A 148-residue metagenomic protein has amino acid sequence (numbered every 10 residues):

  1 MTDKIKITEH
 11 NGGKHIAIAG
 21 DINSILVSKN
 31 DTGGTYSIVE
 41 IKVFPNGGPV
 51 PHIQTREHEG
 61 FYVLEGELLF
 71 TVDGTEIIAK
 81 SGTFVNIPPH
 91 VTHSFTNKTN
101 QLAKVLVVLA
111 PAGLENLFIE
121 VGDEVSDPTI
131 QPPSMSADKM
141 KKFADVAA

Functional and structural regions predicted by a protein language model:
M1-T35, I130-A148: A short, N-terminal "cap"/entry segment at the start of jelly-roll beta-barrel domains of the cupin/DSBH fold
T8-E9, G74-T92: Short acidic-glycine-tyrosine-enriched beta hairpin
N23-S28, V39-Q54: Conserved short histidine dyad/triad with adjacent acidic residue
I25, I38-E40, G60, E76 (+1 more regions): Conserved hydrophobic/aromatic beta-strand scaffold that supports enzyme active sites
T32, P89-E115: Ligand-binding loop in jelly-roll beta-barrel domains
R56-L68, D73, G82: Glycine- and acidic-residue-biased ligand/ion/polar-headgroup-sensing regions
K104, N116-I130: A hydrophobic, small-residue-rich beta->alpha segment in the mid-to-C-terminal subdomain of diverse proteins
